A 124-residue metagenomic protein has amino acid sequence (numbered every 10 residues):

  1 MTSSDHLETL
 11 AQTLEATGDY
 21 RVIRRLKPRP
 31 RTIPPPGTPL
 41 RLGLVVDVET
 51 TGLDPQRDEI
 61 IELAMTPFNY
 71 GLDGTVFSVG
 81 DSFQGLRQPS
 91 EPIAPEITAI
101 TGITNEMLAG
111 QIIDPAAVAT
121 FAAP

Functional and structural regions predicted by a protein language model:
T2-P124: Conserved non-catalytic scaffold segment of RNase H-like nuclease domains
